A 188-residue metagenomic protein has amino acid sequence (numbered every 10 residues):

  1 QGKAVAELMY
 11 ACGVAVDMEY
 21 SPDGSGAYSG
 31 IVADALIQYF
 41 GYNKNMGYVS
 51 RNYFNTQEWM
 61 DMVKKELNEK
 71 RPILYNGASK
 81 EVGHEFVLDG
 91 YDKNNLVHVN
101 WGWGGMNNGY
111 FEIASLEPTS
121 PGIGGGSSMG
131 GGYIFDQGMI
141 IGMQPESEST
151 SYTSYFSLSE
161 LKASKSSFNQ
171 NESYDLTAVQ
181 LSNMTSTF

Functional and structural regions predicted by a protein language model:
Q1-V49: Cysteine-nucleophile protease catalytic domains, especially the papain-like/related folds used in DUB/UBL proteases
K3, K65, K162-K165: Surface-exposed charge patches in extracellular/virion surface proteins
A15, N45, S115-L116, S173 (+1 more regions): Short linear sequence elements within intrinsically disordered, low-complexity coil regions
D34, Q38-N100: Active-site-adjacent substructure of cysteine-protease-like catalytic cores
N94-I113: Catalytic Cys-His active-site segments of thiol-dependent hydrolases/isopeptidases
N107-E146: A recognition module on extended beta-rich or small alphabeta surfaces enriched in W/G with H and D/E
G130, D136-S186: Short, compositionally biased P/S/T/A/G/V-rich stretches that sit at domain boundaries
